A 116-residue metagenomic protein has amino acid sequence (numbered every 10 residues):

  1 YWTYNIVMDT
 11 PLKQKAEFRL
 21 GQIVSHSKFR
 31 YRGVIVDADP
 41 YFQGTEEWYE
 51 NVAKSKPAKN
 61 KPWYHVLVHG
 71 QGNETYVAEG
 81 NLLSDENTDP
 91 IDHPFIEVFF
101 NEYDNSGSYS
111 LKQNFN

Functional and structural regions predicted by a protein language model:
W2-I23, F29-R32, D39-F42, Q113-N116: Mixed-charge, Lys/Arg-rich low-complexity intrinsically disordered regions
F18, Y31, W48-Y49, Y64 (+2 more regions): Aromatic side chains
S27, V36, H69: Structured beta-strand/turn binding interfaces of compact recognition modules in eukaryotic regulators
V36-D37, E46: Short, glycine/acidic-enriched capping/hinge loops at junctions between secondary-structure elements
F42-N51: Short, solvent-exposed secondary-structure boundary/capping segments
N51-P57: Short proline/glycine-enriched turn/loop segments at secondary-structure junctions
P57-N116: Intrinsically disordered, low-complexity, charged/polar segments
